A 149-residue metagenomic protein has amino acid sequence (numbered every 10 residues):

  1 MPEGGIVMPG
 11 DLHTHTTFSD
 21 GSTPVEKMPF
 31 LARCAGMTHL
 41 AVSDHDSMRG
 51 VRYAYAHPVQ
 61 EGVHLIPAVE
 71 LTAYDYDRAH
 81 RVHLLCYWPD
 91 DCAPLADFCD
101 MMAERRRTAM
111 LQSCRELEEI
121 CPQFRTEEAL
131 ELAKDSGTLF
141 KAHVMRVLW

Functional and structural regions predicted by a protein language model:
M1-R81: An N-terminally biased module of ancient metal coordination in phosphate/nucleic-acid-related enzymes
V59-W149: Extended substrate/RNA-proximal surfaces in nucleic-acid metabolism proteins
